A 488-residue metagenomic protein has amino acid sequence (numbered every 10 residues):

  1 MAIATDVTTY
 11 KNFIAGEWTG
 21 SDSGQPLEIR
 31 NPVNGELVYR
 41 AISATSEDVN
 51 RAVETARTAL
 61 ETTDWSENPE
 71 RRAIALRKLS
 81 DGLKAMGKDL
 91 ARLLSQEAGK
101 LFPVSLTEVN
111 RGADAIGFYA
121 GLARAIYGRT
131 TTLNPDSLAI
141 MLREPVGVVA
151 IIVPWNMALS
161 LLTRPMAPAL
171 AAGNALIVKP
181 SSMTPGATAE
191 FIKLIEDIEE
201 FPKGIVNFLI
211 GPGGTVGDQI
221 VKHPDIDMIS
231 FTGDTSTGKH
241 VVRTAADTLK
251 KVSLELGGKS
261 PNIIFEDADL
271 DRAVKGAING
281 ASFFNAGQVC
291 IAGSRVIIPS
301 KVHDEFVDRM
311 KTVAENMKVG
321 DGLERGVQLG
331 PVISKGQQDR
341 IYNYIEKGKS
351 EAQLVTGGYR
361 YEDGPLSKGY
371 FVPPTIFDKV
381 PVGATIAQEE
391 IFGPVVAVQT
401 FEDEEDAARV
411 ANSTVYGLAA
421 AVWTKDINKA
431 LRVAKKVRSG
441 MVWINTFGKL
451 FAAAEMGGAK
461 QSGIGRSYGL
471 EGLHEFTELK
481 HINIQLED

Functional and structural regions predicted by a protein language model:
M1-V33: Hydrophobic face of amphipathic alpha-helices that form TPR/SEL1-like repeat modules and related alpha-solenoid
E28, I42, W65, A98 (+4 more regions): A structural signal for short, well-ordered beta-strand elements
N34-R40, I226, I263, K318 (+1 more regions): Conserved C-terminal structural/oligomerization subdomain of aldehyde/semialdehyde dehydrogenase
G35, R72, L94, I116 (+9 more regions): Residue-level signal for inorganic ion chemistry
E36-I126: Glycine-rich loop-to-alpha-helix module at the N-terminal edge of alpha/beta enzyme cores
L60, D64, S80-G87, A91 (+19 more regions): Structural signal for hydrophobic packing residues in well-ordered secondary-structure cores of soluble enzyme domains
G128-R272, F401: Rossmann-like NAD(P) dinucleotide-binding subdomain of oxidoreductase/dehydrogenase enzymes
S236-P381, V410, I444: ALDH superfamily catalytic-core signature
